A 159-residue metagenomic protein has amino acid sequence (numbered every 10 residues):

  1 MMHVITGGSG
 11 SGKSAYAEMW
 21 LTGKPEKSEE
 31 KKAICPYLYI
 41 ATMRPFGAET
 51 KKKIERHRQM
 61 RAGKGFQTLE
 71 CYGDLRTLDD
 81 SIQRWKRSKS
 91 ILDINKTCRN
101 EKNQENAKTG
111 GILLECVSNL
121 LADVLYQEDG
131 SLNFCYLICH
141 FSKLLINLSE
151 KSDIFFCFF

Functional and structural regions predicted by a protein language model:
M2-I82: Conserved P-loop
V4, G111-L113, F156-F158: Structural motif
S28, S88-S90, S152: Serine residues within intrinsically disordered or low-complexity segments
K31-I34, N103-K108, S149-E150: Flexible, charged surface loops at secondary-structure boundaries
C35-L38, G110, D153-F155: Residues at the starts of beta-strands that form the adenosine-phosphate
M43, C116, F158-F159: A short beta-strand-to-loop transition that corresponds to the Sensor-1 phosphate-sensing loop of AAA+ P-loop ATPases
A48-F141: Conserved inter-motif catalytic segment of the P-loop NTP-binding fold
F134-F159: Substrate-engagement module of ASCE P-loop NTPases
